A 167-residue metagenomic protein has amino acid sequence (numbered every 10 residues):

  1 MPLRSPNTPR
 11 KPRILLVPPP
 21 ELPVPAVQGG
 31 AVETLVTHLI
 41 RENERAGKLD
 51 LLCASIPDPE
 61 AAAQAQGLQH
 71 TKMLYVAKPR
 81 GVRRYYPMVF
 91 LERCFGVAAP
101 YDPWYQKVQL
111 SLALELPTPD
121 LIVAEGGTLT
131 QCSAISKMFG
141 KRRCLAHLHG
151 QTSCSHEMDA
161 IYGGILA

Functional and structural regions predicted by a protein language model:
L3, P20-V24, E42-V97: N-terminal strand-loop element at the rim of the active site of nucleotide-sugar-dependent glycosyltransferases
P9-G29: Nucleotide-activated donor-dependent transferases that construct or modify glycoconjugates
G30-N43: Short amphipathic alpha-helix
H38-L39, L110-L116, Q151-A167: Membrane-proximal helix-turn-helix segments that form the acceptor-binding/catalytic region of lipid-linked
P57-A63, Q131-C132, S153-H156: Short, charged/polar "capping" segments at the starts of alpha-helices and the immediately preceding loops
R84-L121: An amphipathic, basic-hydrophobic alpha-helix
P103, A124-L129, L148: Short His-centered aromatic/hydrophobic patch
G140-C144: A short helix->loop->beta-strand "cap" motif at the edges of active sites that frequently abuts
